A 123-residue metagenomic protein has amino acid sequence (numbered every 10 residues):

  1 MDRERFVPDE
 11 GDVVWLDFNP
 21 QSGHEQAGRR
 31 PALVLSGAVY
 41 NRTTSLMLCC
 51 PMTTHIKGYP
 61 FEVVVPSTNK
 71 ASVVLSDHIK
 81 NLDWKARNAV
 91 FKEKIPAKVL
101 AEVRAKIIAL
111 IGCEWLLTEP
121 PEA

Functional and structural regions predicted by a protein language model:
M1-A123: Conserved functional hotspots at enzyme active or ligand-binding sites that engage polyanionic ligands
